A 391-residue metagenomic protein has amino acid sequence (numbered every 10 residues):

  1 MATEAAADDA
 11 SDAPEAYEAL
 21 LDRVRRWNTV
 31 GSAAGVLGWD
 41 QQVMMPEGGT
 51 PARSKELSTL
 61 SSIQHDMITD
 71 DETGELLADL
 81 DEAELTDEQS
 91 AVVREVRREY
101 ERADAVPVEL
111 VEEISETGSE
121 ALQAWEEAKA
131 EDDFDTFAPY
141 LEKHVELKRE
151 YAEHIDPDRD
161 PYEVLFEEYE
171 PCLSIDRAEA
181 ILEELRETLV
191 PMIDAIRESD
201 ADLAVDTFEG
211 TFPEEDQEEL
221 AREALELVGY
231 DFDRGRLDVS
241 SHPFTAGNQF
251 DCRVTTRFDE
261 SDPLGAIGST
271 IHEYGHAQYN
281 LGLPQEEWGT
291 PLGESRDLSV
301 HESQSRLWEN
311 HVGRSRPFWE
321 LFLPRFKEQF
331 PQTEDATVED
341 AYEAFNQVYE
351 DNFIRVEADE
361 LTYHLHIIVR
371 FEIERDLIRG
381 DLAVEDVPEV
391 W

Functional and structural regions predicted by a protein language model:
A2-P171: A well-structured
L20, D156, D262-Q285, E302-R306: Active-site recognition of the HExxH zinc-binding catalytic motif
T117-P263: Contiguous, non-catalytic segments that form substrate-binding/exosite surfaces or channel walls
E127-D135, C172-L173, M192-A204, Q285-T290 (+2 more regions): Inter-helical turn/loop segments and adjacent helix faces that build the functional surface of alpha-helical bundle
A201-T207, C252-E260, Q285-P291, F353-A358 (+1 more regions): Glycine- and acidic
F212, F258-G265, L292-S299, E360-L361: Alpha-helix capping and helix-loop boundary segments enriched in small/acidic/polar residues
A277-P317: Zinc-dependent metallopeptidase catalytic helix centered on the HExxH motif and its immediate flanking segment
V312-W391: Long, amphipathic alpha-helical stalk/connector segments used for oligomerization, subunit docking, or mechanical
